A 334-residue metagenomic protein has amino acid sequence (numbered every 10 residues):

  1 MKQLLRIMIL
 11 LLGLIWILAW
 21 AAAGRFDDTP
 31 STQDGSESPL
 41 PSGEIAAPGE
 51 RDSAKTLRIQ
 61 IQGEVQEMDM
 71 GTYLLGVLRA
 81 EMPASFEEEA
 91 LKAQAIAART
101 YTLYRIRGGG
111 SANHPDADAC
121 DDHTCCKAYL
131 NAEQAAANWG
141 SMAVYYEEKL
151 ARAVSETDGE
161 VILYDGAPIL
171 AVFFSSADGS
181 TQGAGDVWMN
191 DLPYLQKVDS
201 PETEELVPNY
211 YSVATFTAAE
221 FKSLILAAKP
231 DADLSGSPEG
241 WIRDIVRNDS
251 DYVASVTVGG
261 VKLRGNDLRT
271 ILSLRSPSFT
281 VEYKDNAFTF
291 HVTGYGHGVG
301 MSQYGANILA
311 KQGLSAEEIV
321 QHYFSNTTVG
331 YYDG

Functional and structural regions predicted by a protein language model:
M1-G334: Conserved, single-site charged/polar hotspot
